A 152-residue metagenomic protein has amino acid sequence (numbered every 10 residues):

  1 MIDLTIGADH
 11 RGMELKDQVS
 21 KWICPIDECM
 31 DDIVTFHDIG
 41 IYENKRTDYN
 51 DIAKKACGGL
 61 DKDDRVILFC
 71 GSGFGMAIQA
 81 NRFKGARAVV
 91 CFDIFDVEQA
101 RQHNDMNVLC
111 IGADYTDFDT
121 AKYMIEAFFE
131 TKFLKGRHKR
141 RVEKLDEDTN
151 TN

Functional and structural regions predicted by a protein language model:
M1-V34: Small-residue-rich anion-binding loops in enzyme active sites
D3-L4, D63-V66, G85-R87: Short active-site oxyanion
T5-E14, Q18, I94-N152: C-terminal binding/interaction regions
G7, H37-G40, V66-C70: Short, conserved beta-strand edge motifs with alternating hydrophobic and charged residues
Q18-I26, Q79-F83, A127, D148: Alpha-helical structural signal in soluble globular domains
D31-R46: A short beta-strand-loop structural module common to alpha/beta enzyme folds
D51-S72: Short, structured active-site "lid" loops
L68-D114: Mid-chain, well-packed structural core segment of small domains
